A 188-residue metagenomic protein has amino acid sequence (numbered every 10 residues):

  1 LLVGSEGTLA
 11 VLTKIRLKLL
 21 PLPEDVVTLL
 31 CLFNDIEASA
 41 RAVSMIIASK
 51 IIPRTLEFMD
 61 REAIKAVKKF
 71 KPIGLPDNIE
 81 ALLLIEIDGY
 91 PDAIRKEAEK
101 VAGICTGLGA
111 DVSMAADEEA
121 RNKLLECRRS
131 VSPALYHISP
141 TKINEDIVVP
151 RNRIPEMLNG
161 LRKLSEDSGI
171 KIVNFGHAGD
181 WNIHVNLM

Functional and structural regions predicted by a protein language model:
L1-M188: Noncatalytic alpha-helical scaffold of FAD-dependent oxidoreductases
